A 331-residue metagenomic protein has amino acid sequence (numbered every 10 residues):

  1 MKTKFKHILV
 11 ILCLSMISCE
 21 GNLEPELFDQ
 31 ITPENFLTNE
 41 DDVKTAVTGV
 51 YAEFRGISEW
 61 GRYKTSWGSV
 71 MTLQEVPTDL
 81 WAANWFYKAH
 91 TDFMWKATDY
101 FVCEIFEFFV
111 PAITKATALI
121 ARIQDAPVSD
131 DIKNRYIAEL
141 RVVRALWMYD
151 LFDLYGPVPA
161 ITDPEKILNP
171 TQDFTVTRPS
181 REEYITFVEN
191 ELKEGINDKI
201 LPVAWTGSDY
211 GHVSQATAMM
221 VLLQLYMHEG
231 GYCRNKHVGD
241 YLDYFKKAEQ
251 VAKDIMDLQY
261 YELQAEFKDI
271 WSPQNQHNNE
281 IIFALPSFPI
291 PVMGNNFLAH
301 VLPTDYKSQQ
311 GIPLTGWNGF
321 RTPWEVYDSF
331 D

Functional and structural regions predicted by a protein language model:
M1-D29: Bacterial Sec-dependent N-terminal signal peptides
K4-L9, D125-R141, K246-D254: Secondary-structure transition into beta-strands, especially the periplasmic turns and strand N-termini that construct
E20-A83, T162, I185, K193-I200 (+1 more regions): An aromatic- and glycine-enriched ligand-binding surface/loop that stacks and positions planar moieties
D29-T32, A97, D163-T171: Short linear capping/connector segments at secondary-structure termini
K44-T48, A52-S58, W81-Y155, F174-T186 (+1 more regions): Conserved, well-structured interaction surfaces
Y155-I161: Short, flexible active-site-proximal loops enriched in glycine and acidic residues
V158, K166-L168, F288-I290: Solvent-exposed loop/turn segments at secondary-structure junctions within structured extracellular/periplasmic domains
N169-V176, G207, K236-D240: Short helix/strand-bridging catalytic loops that position acidic/His residues to coordinate divalent metals and engage
